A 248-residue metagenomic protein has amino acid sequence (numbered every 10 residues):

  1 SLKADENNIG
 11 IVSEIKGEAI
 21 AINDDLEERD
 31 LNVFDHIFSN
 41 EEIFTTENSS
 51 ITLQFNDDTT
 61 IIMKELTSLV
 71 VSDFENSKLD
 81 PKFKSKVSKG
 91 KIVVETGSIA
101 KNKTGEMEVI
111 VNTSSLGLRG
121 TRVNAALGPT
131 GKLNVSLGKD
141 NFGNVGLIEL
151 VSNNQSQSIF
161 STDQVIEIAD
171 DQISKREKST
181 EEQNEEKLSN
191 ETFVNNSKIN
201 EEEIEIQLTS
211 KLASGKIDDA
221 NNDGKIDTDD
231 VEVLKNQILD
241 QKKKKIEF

Functional and structural regions predicted by a protein language model:
S1-N7, E28-N32, K78-K82, V111 (+1 more regions): C-terminal interaction modules
D5, G10-F160, V165-I168: Structural recognition of beta-strand segments within beta-rich domains
